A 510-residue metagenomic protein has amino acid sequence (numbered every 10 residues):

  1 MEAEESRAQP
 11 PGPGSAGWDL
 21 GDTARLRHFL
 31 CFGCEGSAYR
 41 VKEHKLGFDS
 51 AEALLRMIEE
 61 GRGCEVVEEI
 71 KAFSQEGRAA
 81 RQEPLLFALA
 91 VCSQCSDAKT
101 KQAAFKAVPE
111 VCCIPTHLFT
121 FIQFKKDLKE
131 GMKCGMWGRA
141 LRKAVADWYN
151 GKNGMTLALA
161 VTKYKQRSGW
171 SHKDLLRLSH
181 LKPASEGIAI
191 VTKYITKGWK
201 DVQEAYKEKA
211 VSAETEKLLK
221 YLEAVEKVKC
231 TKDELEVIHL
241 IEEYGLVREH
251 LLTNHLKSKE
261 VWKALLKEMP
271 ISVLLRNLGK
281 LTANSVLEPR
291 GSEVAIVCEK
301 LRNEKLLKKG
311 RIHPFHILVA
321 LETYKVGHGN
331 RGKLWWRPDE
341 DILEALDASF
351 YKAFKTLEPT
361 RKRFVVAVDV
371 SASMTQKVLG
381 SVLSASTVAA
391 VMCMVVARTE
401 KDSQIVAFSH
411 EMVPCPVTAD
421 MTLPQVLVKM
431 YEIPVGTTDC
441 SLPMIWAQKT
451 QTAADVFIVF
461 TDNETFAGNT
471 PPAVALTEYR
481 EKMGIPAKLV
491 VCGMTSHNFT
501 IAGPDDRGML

Functional and structural regions predicted by a protein language model:
M1-L383, K401-L510: Long lumenal/extracellular ectodomains of secretory and single-pass membrane proteins
T387-Q404: Metal-dependent nuclease catalytic cores in nucleic-acid-processing enzymes, especially RNase H-like/related
